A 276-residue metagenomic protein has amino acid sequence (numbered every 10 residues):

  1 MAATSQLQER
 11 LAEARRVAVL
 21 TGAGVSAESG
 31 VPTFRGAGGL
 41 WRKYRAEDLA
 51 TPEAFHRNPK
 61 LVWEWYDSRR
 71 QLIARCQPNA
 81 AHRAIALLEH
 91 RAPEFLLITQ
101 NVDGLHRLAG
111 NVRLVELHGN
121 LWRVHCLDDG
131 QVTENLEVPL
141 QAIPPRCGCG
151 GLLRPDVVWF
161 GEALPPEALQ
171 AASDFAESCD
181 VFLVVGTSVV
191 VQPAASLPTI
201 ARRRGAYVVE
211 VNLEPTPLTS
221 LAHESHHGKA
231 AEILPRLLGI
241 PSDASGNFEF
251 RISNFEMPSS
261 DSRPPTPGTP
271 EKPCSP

Functional and structural regions predicted by a protein language model:
M1-F248, K272-P276: Conserved catalytic core of sirtuin-type NAD+-dependent deacylases
I240, S245-T269: Short, basic, low-complexity termini and linkers enriched in Ser/Thr/Gly/Pro that act as targeting/leader peptides
